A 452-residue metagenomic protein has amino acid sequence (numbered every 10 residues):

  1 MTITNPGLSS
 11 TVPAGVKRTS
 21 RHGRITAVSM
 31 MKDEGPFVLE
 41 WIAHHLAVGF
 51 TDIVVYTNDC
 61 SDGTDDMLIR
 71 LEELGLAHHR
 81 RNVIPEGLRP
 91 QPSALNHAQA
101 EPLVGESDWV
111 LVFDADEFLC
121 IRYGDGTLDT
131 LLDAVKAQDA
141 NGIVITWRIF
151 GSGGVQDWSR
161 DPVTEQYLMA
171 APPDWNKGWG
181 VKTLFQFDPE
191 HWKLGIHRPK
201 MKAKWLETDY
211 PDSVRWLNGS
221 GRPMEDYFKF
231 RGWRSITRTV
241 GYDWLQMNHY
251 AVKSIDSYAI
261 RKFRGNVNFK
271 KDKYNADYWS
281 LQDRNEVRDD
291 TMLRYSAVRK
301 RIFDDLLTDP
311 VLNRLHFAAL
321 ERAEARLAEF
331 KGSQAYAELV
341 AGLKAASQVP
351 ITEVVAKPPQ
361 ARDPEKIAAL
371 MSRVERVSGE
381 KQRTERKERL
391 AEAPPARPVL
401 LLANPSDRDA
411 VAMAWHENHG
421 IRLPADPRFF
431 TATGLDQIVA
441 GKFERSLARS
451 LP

Functional and structural regions predicted by a protein language model:
M1-A43: N-proximal low-complexity "stem/linker" segments adjacent to membrane-targeting elements
M1-T19, K271, A276, S280-P452: Non-catalytic N-terminal targeting/anchoring module and adjacent flexible stem/linker that precedes the structured
T2-N5, S9, S93, Y123-V349: Catalytic-site signature of metal-activated, phosphate-bearing donor transferases, centered on the GT-A/GT-A-like
A43-D52: Short, acidic, metal-binding catalytic loop of nucleotide-sugar glycosyltransferases
T51-D59, R80-I84: Short beta-strand/loop segment that forms part of the nucleotide-sugar
G63-V110, C120-Y123: Active-site-proximal specificity loops/subdomain of glycosyltransferases
D114-F118: The conserved acidic donor/metal-binding loop of glycosyltransferases
